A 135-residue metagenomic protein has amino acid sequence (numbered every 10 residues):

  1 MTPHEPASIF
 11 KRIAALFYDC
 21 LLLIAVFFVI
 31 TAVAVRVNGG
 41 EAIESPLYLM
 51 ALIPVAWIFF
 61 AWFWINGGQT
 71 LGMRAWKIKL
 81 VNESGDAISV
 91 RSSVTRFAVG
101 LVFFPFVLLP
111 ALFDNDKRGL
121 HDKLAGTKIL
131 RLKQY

Functional and structural regions predicted by a protein language model:
M1-Y135: Membrane-interfacial and juxtamembrane segments of integral membrane proteins
